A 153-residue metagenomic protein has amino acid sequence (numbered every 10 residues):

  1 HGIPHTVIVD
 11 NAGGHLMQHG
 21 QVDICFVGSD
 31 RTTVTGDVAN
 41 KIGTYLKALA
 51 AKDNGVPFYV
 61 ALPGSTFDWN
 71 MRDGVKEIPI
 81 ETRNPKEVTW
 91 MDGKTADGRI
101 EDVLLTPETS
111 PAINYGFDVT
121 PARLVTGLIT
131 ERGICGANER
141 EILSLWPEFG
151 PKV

Functional and structural regions predicted by a protein language model:
H1-V153: Conserved phosphate- and dinucleotide-binding cores of soluble alpha/beta proteins, encompassing both enzyme active
